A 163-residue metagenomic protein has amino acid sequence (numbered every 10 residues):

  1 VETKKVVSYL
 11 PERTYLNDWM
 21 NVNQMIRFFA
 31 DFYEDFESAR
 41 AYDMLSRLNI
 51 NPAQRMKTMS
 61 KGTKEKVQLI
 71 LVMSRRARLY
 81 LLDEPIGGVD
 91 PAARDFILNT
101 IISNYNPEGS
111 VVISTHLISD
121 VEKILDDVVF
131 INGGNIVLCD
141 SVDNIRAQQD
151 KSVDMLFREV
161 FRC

Functional and structural regions predicted by a protein language model:
Y9-V67: ABC-family P-loop ATPase nucleotide-binding domains
Y80-E84, V89: Catalytic Walker B motif of ABC-type/P-loop ATPase nucleotide-binding domains
R94-P107: Helical segment within the ABC ATPase nucleotide-binding domain
G109-L117: Conserved H-loop
V121-K123: A short, surface-exposed alpha-helical micro-motif characterized by mixed small hydrophobic and charged/polar residues
C139-D140: ABC ATPase "signature
